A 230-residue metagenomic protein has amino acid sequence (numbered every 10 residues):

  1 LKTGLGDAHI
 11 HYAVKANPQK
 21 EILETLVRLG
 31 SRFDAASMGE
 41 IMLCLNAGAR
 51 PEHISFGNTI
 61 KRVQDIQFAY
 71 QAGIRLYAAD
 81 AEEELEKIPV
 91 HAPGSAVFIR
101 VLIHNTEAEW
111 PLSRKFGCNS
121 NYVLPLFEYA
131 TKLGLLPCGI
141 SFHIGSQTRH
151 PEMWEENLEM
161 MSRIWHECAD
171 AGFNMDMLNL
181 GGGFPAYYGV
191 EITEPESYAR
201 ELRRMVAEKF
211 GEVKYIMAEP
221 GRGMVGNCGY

Functional and structural regions predicted by a protein language model:
L1-L76, E82-S95, F127-E128, K132 (+3 more regions): A charged N-terminal "starter" segment
H11-A13, D34-A36, S55-G57, A78-D80 (+4 more regions): A cross-family glycoside hydrolase active-site/sugar-binding cleft signature
V14, P18, N58-K61, L76-D80 (+5 more regions): Catalytic cores of large soluble enzymes that bind and process phosphate-bearing ligands
L23, Y70, L102-K115, G139-M153 (+2 more regions): Active-site-proximal beta-alpha loop/turn segments in soluble metabolic enzymes
M42, S95, V101-N105, Y122 (+1 more regions): Flexible, acidic/His-enriched mid-domain "rim/lid" segments that flank
Y70, D80-K87, R114-L133, M153-W165: Metal-dependent enolase-superfamily TIM-barrel catalytic cores that perform enediolate-based chemistry
L136-P137, K214: Short, structured loop/turn "capping" segments at alpha-beta junctions
M153-Y230: C-terminal active-site-proximal or functional interface alpha/beta core segments in diverse enzymes
